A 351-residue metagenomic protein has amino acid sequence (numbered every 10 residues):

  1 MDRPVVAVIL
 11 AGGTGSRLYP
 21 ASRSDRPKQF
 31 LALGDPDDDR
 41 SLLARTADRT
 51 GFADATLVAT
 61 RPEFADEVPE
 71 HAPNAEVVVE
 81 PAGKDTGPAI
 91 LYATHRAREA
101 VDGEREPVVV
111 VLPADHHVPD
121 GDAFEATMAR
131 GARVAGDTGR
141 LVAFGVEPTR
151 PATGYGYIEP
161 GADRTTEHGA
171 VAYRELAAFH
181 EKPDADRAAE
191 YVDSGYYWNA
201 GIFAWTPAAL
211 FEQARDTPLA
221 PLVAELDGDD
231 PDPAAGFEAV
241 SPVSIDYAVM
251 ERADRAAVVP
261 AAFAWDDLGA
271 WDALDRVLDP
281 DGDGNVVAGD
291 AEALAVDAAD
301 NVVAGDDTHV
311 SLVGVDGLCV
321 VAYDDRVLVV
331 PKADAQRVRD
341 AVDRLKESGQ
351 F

Functional and structural regions predicted by a protein language model:
M1-R26, F30-D39, G51-F52, R105 (+7 more regions): Haloarchaeal acidic low-complexity proteome signature biased toward cell-envelope/secretome components but also
D2-I9, S16-D120, E125: Conserved N-terminal catalytic core of the sugar/cofactor nucleotidyltransferase
V8-A11, A59, V110-P113, A143-E147 (+3 more regions): Short beta-strand segments
A93, D115, I158, T206 (+2 more regions): Residue-level signal for inorganic ion chemistry
V109, A177, I202-F203, D266 (+1 more regions): A residue-level structural signature of the nucleotidyltransferase/glycosyltransferase Rossmann-like core
G121-L222, T308, D324, K332 (+1 more regions): Conserved core of the sugar-phosphate nucleotidyltransferase
A214-F351: Left-handed beta-helix
